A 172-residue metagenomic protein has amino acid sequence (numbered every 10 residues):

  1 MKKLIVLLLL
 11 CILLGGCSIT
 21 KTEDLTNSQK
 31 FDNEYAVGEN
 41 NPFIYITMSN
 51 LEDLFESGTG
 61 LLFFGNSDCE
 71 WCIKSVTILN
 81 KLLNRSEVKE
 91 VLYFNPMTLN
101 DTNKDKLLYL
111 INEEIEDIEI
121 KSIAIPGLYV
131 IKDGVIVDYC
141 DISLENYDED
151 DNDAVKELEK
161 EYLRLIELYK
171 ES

Functional and structural regions predicted by a protein language model:
M1-L4, L8: Positively charged n-region of N-terminal signal peptides that target proteins for export
L13-G16: C-terminal motif of bacterial Sec signal peptides marking the signal peptidase cleavage site
I19-G58, V155-S172: N-terminal leader/targeting and pre-domain segments
P42-Y45, F64, V88-L110: Thiol-based oxidoreductase modules, predominantly thioredoxin-like and allied folds used for disulfide exchange
L54-S67, L79: Short active-site neighborhood of thiol/selenol oxidoreductases, capturing the structured segment around
C69-C72, L128: The canonical Cys-X-X-Cys-His
W71-S86: Typically the conserved alpha-helix immediately C-terminal to a functionally engaged Cys/Sec in thioredoxin-like
K121-S172: Non-catalytic, surface beta->alpha helical segment in thiol-disulfide oxidoreductase systems
